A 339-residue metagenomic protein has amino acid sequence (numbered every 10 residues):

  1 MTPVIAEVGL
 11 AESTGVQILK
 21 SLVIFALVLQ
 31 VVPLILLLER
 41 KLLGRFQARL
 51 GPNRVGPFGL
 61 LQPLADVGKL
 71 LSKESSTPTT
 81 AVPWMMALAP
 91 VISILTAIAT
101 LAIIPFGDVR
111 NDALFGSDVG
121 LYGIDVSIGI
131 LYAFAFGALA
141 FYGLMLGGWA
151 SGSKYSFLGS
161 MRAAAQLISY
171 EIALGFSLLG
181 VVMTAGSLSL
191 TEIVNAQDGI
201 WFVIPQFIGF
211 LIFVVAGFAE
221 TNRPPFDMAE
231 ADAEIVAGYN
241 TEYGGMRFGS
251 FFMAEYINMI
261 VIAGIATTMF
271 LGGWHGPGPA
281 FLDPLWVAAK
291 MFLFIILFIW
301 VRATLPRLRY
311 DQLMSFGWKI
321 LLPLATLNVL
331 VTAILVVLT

Functional and structural regions predicted by a protein language model:
T2-T339: Selective transmembrane helix interface/packing segments
